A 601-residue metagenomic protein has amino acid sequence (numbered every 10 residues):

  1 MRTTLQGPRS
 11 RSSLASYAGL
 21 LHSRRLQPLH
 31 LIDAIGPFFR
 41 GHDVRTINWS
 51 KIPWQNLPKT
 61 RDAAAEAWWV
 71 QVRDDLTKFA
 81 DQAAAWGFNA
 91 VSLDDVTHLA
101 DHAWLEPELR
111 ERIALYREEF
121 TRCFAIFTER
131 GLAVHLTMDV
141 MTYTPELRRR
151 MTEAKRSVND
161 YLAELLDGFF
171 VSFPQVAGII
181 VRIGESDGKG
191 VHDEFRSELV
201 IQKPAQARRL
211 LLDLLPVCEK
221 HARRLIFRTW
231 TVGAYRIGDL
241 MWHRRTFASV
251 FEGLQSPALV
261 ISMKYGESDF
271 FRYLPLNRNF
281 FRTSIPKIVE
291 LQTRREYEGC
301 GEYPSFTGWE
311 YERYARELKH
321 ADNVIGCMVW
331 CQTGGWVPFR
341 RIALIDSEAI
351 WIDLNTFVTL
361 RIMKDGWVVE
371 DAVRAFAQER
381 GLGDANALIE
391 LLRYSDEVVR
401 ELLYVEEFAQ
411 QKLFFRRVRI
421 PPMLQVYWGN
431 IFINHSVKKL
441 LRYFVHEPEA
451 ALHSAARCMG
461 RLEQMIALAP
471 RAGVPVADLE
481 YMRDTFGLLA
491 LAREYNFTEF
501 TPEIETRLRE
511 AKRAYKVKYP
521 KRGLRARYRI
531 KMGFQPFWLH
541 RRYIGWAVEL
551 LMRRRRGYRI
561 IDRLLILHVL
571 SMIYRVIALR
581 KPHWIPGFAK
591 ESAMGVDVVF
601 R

Functional and structural regions predicted by a protein language model:
M1-G184, E219: Feature activates predominantly on carbohydrate-active enzymes
R2-Q27, L31-D33, V72, V171 (+1 more regions): Substrate-binding groove of N-acetylhexosamine-processing glycoside hydrolases
D62, E106, R148, S197 (+3 more regions): Generic signal for short, ordered secondary-structure residues within or immediately flanking folded domains
V96, W104, V140, L147 (+7 more regions): A generic "cationic amphipathic patch" detector
T97-A100, M141-Y143, E185-G188, V232-G233 (+2 more regions): Solvent-exposed loop/turn segments at secondary-structure junctions within structured extracellular/periplasmic domains
A100, E108, T144, M151 (+7 more regions): Flexible domain-boundary/linker segments
R149-K155, E185-H221: Active-site cleft segment of glycoside hydrolase catalytic domains centered on the general acid/base Glu
